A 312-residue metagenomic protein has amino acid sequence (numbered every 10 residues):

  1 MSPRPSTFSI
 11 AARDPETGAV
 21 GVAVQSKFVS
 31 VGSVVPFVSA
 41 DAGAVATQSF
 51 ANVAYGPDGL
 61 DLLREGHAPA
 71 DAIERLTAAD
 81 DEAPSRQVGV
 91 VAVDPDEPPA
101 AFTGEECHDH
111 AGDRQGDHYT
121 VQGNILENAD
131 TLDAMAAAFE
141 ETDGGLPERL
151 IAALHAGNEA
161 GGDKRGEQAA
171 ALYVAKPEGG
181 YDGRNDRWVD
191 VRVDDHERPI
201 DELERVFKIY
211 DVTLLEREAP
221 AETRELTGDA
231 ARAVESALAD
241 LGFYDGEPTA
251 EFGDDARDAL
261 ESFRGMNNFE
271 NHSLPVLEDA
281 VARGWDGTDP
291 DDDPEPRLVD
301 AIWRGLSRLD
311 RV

Functional and structural regions predicted by a protein language model:
S2-G228: N-terminal nucleophile
R224-D300: Short acidic, glycine/serine/threonine-rich helix-capping segments at coil-helix boundaries
G287, A301-V312: C-terminal extensions
